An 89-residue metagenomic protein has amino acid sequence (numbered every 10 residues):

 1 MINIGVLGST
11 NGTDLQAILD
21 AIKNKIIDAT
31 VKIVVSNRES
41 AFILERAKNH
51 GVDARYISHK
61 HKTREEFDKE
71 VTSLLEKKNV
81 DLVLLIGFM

Functional and structural regions predicted by a protein language model:
M1-M89: One-carbon transfer enzymes
